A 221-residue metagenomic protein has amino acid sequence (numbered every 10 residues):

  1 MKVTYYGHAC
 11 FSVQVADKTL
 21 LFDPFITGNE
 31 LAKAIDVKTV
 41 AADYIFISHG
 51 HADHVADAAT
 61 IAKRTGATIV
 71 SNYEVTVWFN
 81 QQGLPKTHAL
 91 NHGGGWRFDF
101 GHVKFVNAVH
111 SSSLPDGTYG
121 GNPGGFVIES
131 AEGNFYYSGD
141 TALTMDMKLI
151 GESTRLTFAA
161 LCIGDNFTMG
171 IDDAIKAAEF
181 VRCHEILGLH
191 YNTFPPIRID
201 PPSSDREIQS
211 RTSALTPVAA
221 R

Functional and structural regions predicted by a protein language model:
M1-K2, K63-T68, G133-F135: Short active-site oxyanion
M1-T19, I26-E30, R97, K104 (+1 more regions): Zn-dependent metallo-beta-lactamase
S12-H51, A56-K63, S111-G117, T141-S153: Pre-active-site segment of Zn-dependent metallo-hydrolases
L21-D23, A42-G50, V70-Y73, Y136-T141 (+3 more regions): Active-site neighborhood of phospho(di)ester-bond hydrolases with catalytic His/Asp-centered motifs
G28-N29, H51-A56, T76-F79, G94-R97 (+4 more regions): Active-site environment of divalent metal-dependent phosphoester hydrolases
K33-S112: Active-site HxH/HxHxD metal-binding segment of metal-dependent hydrolases
T68, N80-G94, I175, E179-R221: Binuclear metal-ion centers of metallo-dependent hydrolases, dominated by the metallo-beta-lactamase
L114-E179: Active-site-proximal loop/helix segments of hydrolase catalytic cores
